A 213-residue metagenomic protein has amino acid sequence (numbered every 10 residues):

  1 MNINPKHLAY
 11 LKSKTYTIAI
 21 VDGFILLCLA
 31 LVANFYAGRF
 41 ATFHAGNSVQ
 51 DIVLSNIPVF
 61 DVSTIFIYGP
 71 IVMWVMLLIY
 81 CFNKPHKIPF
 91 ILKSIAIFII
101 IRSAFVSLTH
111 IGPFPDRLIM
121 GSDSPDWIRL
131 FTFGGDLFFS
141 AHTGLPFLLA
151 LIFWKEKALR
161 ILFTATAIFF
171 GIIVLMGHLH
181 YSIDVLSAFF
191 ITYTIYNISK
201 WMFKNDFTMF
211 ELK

Functional and structural regions predicted by a protein language model:
N2-M73, I111, L118, P125: N-terminal transmembrane-helix/juxtamembrane module of multi-pass inner/ER membrane proteins
L26-N34, G38, I101-V106, I191 (+1 more regions): Alpha-helical transmembrane segments of multipass membrane proteins
L31-V32, I99-F105, A167-H178: Aromatic-anchored segments of alpha-helical transmembrane domains
A41-I52, F82-L159, A167, K204-K213: Membrane-interface loops
G69, G144, S182, L186: Active-site His/Glu-centered metal-binding helix of metallohydrolases
W74-I79, T143-F163, F189-S199: Membrane-interfacial alpha-helical segments at the cytosolic side of multi-pass membrane proteins
P113, L137-F138, F169-N197: Interfacial helix-loop-helix junctions of multi-pass membrane proteins
S187, I191-K213: C-terminal membrane module of polytopic membrane proteins
